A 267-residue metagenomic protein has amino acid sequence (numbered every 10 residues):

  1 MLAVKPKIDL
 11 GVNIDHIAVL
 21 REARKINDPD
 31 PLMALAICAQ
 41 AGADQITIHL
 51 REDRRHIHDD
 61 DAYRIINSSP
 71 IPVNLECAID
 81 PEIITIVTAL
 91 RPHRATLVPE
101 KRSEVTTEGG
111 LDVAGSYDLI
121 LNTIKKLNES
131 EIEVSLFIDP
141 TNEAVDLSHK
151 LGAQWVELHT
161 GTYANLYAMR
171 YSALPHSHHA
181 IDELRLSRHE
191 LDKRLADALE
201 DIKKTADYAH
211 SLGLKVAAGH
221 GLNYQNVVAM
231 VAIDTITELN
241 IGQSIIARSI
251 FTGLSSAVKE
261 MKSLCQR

Functional and structural regions predicted by a protein language model:
M1-L75, I79-P92, K150, Y171-S177: Conserved N-terminal beta1-alpha1 strand-loop-helix module at the mouth
I8-I14, I46-I48, V73-L75, A95-L97 (+4 more regions): Hydrophobic faces of well-ordered beta-strands that scaffold small-molecule active sites in alpha/beta enzyme cores
N13-P31, P72-I79, T106-A114, E131-P140 (+2 more regions): Active-site mouth loops of central-metabolism enzymes
L50-K126, E143-A144, L158-H159, A164-L166 (+1 more regions): N-terminal active-site wall of soluble small-molecule enzyme domains
I66, R170-E183, A247-R267: C-terminal helical cap(s) of enzyme catalytic domains, especially alpha/beta-barrels
D80-R91, T141-L151, A218, L222-I236: Catalytic cores of alpha/beta
T96-E104, W155-A168, T235-L254: Glycine-rich phosphate-binding active-site loops on the catalytic face of alpha/beta enzymes
D139-L199, T205-Y208: Histidine/lysine/aspartate-rich catalytic loop segments that bind and position anionic ligands
